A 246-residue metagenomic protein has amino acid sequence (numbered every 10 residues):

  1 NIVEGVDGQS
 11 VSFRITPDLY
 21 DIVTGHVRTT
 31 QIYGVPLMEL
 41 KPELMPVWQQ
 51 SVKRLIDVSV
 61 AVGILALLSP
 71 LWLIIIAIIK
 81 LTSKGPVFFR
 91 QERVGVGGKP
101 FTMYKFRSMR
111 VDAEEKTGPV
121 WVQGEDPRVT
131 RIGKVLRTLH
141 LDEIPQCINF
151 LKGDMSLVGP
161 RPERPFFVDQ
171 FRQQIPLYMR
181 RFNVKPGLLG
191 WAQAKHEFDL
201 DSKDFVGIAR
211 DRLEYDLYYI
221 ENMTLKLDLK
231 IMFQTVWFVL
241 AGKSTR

Functional and structural regions predicted by a protein language model:
N1-S69, R246: N-terminal hydrophobic signal-anchor/signal peptide
S10, E92-G95, H140, D154: Conserved functional loop/turn residues at catalytic and ligand-binding sites
I15, Y33, L44, W48 (+5 more regions): Residue-level signature of the cytosolic catalytic core of signaling kinases
P17, P36, P70, P86 (+3 more regions): Proline-centered helix-kink/hinge sites
Y20-D21, H26-T30, F88-R131, G190-E214: Short, glycine-rich, amphipathic interfacial segments at transmembrane boundaries or analogous
Q49-A113, N149, T224-R246: A hydrophobic, helix-centered structural microdomain
V58, L177-R246: C-terminal terminal-structure detector
V122-K185, I231-V239: A short, structured surface patch at a secondary-structure boundary
